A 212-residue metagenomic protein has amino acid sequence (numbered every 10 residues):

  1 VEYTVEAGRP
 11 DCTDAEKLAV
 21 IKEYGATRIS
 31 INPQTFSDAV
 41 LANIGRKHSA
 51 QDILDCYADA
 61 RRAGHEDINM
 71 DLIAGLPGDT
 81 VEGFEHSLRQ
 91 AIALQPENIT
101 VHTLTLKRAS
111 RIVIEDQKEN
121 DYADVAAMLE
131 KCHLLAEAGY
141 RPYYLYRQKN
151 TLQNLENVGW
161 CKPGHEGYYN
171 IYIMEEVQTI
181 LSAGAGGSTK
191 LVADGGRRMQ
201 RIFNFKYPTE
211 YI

Functional and structural regions predicted by a protein language model:
V1, K22, A138-R141, T209: Intrinsically disordered, low-complexity segments enriched in small/polar residues
V1-E130: Conserved non-cysteine loop/helix-boundary elements of the Radical SAM core domain that shape
A15, I112, L155-E156, A193: Short, well-ordered secondary-structure micro-motifs
F36, H48, H65, H102 (+3 more regions): Aromatic side chains
N43, H133, E210: Charged/polar, solvent-exposed surface patches and flexible loops
G75, L88, I92, P96-N98 (+1 more regions): Active-site capping/gating regions of soluble enzymes
L106, N150, G186-T189: Short, solvent-exposed loop/turn segments at secondary-structure junctions
G159-I212: Radical SAM enzyme core and accessory elements
